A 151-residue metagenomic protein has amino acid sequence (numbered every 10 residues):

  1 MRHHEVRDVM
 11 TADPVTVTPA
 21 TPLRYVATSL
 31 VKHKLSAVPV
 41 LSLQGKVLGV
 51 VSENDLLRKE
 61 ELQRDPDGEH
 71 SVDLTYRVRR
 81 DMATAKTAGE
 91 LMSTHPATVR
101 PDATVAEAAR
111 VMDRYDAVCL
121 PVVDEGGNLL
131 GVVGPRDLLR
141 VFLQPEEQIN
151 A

Functional and structural regions predicted by a protein language model:
M1-D13, E53-P96, A109-D113, L129 (+1 more regions): Tandem CBS (Bateman) regulatory domains
V17-K34, V40-Q44, E60, G89-M92 (+3 more regions): The conserved cystathionine-beta-synthase
A20, R24, V50, M82-A85: Alpha-helix initiation and capping sites
L43, S52-E53: Histidine- and/or cysteine-centered catalytic micro-motif in compact active-site loops
G49, L120, G131: A short beta-strand motif that forms the metal-chelation/ATP-contact edge of phosphoryl-transfer active sites
N54, V118-C119: Short, cationic motifs built from Arg/Lys/His that form the positively charged side of catalytic pockets
